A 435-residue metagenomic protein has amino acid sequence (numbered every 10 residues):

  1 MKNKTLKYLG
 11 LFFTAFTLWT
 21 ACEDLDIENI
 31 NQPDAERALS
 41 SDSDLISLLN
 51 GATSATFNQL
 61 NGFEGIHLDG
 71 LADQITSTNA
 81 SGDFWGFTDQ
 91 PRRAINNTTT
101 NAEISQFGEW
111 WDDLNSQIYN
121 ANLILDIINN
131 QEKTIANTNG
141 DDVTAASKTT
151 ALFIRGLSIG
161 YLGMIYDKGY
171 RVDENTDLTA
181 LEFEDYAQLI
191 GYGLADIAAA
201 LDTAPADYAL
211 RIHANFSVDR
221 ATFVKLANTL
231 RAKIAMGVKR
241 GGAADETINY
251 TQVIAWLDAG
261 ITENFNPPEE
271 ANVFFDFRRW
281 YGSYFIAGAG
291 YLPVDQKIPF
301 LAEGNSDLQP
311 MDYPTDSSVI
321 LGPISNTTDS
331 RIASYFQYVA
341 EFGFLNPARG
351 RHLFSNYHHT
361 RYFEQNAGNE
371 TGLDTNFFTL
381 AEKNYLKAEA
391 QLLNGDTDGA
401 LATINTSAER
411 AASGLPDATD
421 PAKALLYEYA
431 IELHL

Functional and structural regions predicted by a protein language model:
M1-N31: Bacterial Sec-dependent N-terminal signal peptides
A21-C22, L194, V218-R220, K233 (+2 more regions): Long, intrinsically disordered, low-complexity segments
C22-D24, I190-P205, R220, V224-Y284: Aromatic-residue-lined binding/catalytic grooves and analogous aromatic/hydrophobic interfacial grooves in multimeric
C22-T76: Membrane-proximal, proline-rich intrinsically disordered regions
I46, W85-D167, L178-G191, A198-A199 (+4 more regions): Conserved, well-structured interaction surfaces
G163-R171, G237-E246, G395: Short coil/turn linking the two alpha-helices of tandem helical-hairpin repeats
T247-L380, A418, A422-A424, E428-E432: Hydrophobic-face positions in mid-chain alpha helices that act as interaction patches
